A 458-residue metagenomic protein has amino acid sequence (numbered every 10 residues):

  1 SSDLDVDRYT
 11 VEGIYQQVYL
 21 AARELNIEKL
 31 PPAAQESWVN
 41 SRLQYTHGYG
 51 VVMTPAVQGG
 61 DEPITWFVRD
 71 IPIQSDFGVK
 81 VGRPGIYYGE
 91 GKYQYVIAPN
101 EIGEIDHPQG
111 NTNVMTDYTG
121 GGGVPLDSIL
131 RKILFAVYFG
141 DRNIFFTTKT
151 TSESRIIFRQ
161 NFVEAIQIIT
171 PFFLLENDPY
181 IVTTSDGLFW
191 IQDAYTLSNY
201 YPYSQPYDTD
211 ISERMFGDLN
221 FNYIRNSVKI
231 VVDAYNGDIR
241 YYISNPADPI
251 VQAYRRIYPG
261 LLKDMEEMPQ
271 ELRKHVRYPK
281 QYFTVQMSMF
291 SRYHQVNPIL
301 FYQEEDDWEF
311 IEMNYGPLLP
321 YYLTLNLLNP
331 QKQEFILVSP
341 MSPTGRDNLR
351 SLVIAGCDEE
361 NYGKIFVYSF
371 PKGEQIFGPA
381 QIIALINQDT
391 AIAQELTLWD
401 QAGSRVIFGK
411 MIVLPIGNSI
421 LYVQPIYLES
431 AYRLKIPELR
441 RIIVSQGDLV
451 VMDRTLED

Functional and structural regions predicted by a protein language model:
S2-D458: Soluble extracytoplasmic regions of secretory-pathway and membrane proteins
